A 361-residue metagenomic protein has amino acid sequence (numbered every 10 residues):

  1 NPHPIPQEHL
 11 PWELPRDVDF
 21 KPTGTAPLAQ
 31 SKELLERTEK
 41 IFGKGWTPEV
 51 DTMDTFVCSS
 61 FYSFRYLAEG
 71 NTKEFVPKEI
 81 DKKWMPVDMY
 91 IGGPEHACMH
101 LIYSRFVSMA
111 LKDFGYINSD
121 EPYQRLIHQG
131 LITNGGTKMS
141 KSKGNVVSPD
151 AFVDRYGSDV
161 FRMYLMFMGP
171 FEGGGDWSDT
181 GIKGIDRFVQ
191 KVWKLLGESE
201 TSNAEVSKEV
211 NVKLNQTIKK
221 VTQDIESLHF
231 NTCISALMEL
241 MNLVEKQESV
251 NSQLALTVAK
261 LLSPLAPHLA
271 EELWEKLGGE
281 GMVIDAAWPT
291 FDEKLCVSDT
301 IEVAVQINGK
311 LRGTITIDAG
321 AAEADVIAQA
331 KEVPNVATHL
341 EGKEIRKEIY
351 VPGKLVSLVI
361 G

Functional and structural regions predicted by a protein language model:
N1-E200, K213-N242, Q253-L262, L358: Structured secondary-structure scaffolds
P4-Q7, P11-W12, L126, I132-T133 (+3 more regions): Acidic, turn-prone loop/beta-hairpin segments
A26-A29, E121, A287-S298, A337-H339: Short linear motifs in intrinsically disordered
T47, D299, G342-K343: Residues that act as N-cap/strand-start positions at coil-to-secondary-structure junctions
C58, C296-D299, Y350-P352: A structural signal for short secondary-structure junctions
N71-T72, N203, N211, V303-G361: NTP/phosphate- and nucleic-acid-binding module
K112, V153, S263, W274-E275 (+2 more regions): Residue-level preference for well-ordered alpha-helical positions
N118-E121, A270, E280, G342-I345: Short secondary-structure junction motifs
